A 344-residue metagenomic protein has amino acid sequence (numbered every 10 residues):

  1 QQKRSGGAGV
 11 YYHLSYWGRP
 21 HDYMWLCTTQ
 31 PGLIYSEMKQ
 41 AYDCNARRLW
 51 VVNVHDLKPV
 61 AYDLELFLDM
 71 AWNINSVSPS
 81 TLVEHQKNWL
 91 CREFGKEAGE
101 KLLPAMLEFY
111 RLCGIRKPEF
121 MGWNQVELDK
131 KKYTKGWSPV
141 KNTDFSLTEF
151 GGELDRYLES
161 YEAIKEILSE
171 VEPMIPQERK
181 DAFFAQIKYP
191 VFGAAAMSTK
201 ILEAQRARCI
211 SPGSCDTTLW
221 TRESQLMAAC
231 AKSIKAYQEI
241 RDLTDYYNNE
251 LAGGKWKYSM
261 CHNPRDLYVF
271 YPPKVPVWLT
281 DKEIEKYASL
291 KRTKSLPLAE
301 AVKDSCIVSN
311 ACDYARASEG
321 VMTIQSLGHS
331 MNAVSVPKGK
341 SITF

Functional and structural regions predicted by a protein language model:
Q1-E319: Substrate-binding groove of N-acetylhexosamine-processing glycoside hydrolases
S326-F344: Short beta-strands within extracellular/lumenal beta-sheet-rich domains
